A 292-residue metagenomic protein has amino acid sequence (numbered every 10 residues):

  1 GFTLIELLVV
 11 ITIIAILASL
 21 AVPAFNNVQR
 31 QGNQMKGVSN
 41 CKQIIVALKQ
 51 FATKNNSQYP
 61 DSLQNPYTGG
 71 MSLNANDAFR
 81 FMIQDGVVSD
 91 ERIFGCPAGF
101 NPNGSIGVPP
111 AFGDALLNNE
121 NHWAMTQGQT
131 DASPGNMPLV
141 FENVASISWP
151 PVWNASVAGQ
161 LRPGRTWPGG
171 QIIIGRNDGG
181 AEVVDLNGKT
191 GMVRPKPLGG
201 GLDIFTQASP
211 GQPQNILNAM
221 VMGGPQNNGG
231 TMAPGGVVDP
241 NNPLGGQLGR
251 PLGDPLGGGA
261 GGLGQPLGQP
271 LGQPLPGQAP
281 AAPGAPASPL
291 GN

Functional and structural regions predicted by a protein language model:
G1-Q29: N-terminal single-pass transmembrane signal-anchor helix
S19, A24-D77, D90, A181 (+4 more regions): Conserved hydrophobic/amphipathic alpha-helical signal-anchor segments
A52, P60-D61, I93-P97, M137-V140 (+2 more regions): Structural recognition of the beta-strand scaffold that forms the well-ordered cores of secreted hydrolase catalytic
A52-T53, Y59-S62, Y67-T68, N101-G107 (+3 more regions): Short catalytic/ligand-binding loop motif for oxyanion handling, primarily in non-cytosolic enzymes, centered on
M82, A124-Q127, S156-P163: Short, P/G- and charge-enriched loop/turn segments at secondary-structure junctions
D85-W153: Acidic, glycine-rich loop-and-strand cores that form catalytic or ligand-binding grooves in diverse globular domains
S146-N292: C-terminal accessory segments of extracellular proteins
